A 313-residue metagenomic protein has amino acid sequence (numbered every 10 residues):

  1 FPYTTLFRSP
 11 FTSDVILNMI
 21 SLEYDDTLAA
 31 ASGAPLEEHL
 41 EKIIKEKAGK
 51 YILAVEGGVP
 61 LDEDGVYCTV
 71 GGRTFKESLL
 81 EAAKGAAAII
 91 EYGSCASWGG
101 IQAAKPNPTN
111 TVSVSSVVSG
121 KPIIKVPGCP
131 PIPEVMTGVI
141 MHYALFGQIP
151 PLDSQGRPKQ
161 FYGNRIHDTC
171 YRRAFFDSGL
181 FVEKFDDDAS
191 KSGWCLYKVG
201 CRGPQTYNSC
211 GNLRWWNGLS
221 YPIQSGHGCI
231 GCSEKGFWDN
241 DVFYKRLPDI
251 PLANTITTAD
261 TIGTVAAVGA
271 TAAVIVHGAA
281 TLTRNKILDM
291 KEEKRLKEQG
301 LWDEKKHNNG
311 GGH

Functional and structural regions predicted by a protein language model:
P2-L6: Short, small-residue-biased leader/transition segments that mark boundaries at the very start of proteins
R8-I123, P127-G128, M136-I140, A144: Metabolite-binding pocket within alpha/beta catalytic cores that recognizes anionic/polar moieties
P133-S220, C229: A conserved mid-domain beta-alpha-beta active-site/ligand-binding segment of alpha/beta enzyme cores
R214-P222, F243-N254: Short cysteine/histidine-rich metal-coordination sites, predominantly Zn2+-binding motifs
W238-D239: Short, non-ligating residues that shape and space the ligands of small metal-coordination modules and catalytic
A253-A266: Juxtamembrane/start-of-transmembrane alpha-helix segments at the extracytoplasmic/lumenal side of membrane anchors
V268-N285: Alpha-helical transmembrane segments
I287-H313: Cytoplasmic C-terminal tails of single-pass
